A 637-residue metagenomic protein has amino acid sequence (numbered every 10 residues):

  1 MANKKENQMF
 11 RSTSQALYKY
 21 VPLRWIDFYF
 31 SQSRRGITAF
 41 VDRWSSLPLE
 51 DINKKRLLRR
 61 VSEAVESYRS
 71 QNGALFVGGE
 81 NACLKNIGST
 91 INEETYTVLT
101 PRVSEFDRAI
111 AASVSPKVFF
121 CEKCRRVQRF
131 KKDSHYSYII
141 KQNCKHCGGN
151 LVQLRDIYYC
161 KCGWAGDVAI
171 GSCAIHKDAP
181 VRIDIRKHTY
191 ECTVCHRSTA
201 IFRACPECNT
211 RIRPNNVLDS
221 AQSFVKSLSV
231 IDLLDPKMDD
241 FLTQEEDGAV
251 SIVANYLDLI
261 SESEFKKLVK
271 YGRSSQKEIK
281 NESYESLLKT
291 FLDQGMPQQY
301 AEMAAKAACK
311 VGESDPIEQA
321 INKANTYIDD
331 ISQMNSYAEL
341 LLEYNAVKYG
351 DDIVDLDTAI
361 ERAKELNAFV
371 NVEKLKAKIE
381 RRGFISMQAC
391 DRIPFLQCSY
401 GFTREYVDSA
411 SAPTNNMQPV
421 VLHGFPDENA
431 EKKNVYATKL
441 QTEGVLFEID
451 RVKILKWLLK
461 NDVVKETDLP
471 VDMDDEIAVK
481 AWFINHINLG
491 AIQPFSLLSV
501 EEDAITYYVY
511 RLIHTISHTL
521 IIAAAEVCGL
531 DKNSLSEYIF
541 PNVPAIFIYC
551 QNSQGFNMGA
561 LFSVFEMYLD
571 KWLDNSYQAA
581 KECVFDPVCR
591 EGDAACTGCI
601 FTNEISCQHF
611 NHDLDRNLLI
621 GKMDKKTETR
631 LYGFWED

Functional and structural regions predicted by a protein language model:
M1-I157, A165-A169, C309-G312, D329-S332 (+4 more regions): N-terminal alpha-helical interaction blocks
M1-R56, H176-R511, T519, A523 (+4 more regions): Charged, low-complexity interaction segments
V114-K117, S137-I140, Q153, I185-H188 (+2 more regions): Residue-level signal for mature regions of secreted extracellular proteins and peptides
C121-C124, K141-C144, Y159-C160, C173 (+3 more regions): Short cysteine-rich clusters marking metal-coordination/redox-active sites
V127-F130, G148-Q153, W164-G166, H196-I201 (+2 more regions): Cys/His-rich microdomains that often coordinate metals
D133-Q142, R155-K161, G171-I175, F202-T210 (+3 more regions): Short cysteine/histidine-rich zinc-coordinating motifs and their immediately flanking basic loops
I539-F601: Extended amphipathic alpha-helical bundle segments that form the ordered cores of C-terminal catalytic/regulatory
A580-F634: Cysteine-cluster motifs in flexible loop/terminal segments that predominantly coordinate metals
